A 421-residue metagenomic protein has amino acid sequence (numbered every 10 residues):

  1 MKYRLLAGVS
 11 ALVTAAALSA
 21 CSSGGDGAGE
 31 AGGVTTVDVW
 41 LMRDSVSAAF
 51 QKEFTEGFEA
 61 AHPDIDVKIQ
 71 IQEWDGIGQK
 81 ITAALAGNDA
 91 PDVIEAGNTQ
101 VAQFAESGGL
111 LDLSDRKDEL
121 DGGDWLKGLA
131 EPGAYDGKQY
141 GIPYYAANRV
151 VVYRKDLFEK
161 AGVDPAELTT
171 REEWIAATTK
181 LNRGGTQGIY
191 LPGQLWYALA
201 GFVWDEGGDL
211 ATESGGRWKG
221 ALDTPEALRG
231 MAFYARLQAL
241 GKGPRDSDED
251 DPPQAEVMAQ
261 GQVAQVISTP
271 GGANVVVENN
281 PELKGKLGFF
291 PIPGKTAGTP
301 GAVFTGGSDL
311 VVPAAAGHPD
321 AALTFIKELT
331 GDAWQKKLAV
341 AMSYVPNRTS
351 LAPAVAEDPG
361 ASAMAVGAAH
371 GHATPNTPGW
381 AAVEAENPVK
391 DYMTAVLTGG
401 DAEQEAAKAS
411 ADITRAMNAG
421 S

Functional and structural regions predicted by a protein language model:
M1-D38, A60, T414-S421: Short, low-complexity disordered leader/linker segments with a strong preference for bacterial N-terminal type II
G57-W125, K160-G162, V257, G261-Q265: Extracytoplasmic "Venus flytrap"/periplasmic binding protein-like
P91-D92, D121-L157, Q187-G188, T299-A302 (+1 more regions): A structural signal for short loop-to-beta-strand junctions that line the ligand-binding cleft of periplasmic/secreted
N98-N148, I175, F202, G288-F290 (+1 more regions): Hinge/lid segment of periplasmic solute-binding proteins
S114-W125, E167, I189, G208-R229 (+4 more regions): Short, solvent-exposed loop/beta-turn-alpha elements that line the ligand-binding surface or hinge of extracytoplasmic
Y140-Y144, R149, E173-G220, E226 (+1 more regions): Extracytoplasmic/periplasmic solute-binding protein
T178-T179, R217-S247: Glycine-centered hinge/linker elements that transmit conformational signals in sensory and ligand-binding systems
P270-K284, K295-D391, A419-S421: C-terminal lobe and pocket-closing loops of periplasmic/extracytoplasmic Venus-flytrap solute-binding proteins
